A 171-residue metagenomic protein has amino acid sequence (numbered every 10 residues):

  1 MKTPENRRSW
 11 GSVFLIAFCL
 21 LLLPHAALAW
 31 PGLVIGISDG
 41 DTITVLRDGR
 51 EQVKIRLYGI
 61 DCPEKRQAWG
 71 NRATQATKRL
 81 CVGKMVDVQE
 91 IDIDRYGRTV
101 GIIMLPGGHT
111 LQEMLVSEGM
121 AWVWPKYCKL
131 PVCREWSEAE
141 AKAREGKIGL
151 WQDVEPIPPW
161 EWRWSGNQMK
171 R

Functional and structural regions predicted by a protein language model:
K2-L15, C19-R171: Small beta-barrel nucleic-acid-binding modules, primarily SNase/OB-fold domains and secondarily Tudor-like barrels
